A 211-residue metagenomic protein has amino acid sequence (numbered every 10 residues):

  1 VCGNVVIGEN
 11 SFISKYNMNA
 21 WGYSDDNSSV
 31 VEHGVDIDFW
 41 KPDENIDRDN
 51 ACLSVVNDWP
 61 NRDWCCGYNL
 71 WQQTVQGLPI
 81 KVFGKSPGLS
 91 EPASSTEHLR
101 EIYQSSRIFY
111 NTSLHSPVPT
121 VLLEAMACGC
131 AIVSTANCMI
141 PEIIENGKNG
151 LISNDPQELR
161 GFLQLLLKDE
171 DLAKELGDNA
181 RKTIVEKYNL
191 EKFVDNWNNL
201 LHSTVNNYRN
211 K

Functional and structural regions predicted by a protein language model:
A20-Y23, D36-S90: Conserved catalytic-core segment of nucleotide-activated headgroup transferases in glycan assembly
R100, P119-A127, P141-E142, K148: Short alpha-helical segment that forms part of, or immediately flanks, the ligand-binding pocket in carbohydrate-active
E101-S106: Short alpha-helical donor nucleotide-sugar binding micro-motif in glycosyltransferases
R107, G129: A short alpha->beta transition loop at the rim of the catalytic pocket in nucleotide-sugar-dependent
L114: Aromatic "clamp/platform" in nucleotide-sugar-dependent glycosyltransferases that forms part of the donor/acceptor
A131-S134: Short hydrophobic beta-strand element within catalytic cores of glycosyltransferases and related nucleotide-activated
N146-Q157, L165-E170: Conserved acidic donor-binding segment of nucleotide-sugar-dependent glycosyltransferases
L165, L172-K187, F193-N199: A short, well-ordered alpha-helix in the C-terminal region of glycosyltransferases
